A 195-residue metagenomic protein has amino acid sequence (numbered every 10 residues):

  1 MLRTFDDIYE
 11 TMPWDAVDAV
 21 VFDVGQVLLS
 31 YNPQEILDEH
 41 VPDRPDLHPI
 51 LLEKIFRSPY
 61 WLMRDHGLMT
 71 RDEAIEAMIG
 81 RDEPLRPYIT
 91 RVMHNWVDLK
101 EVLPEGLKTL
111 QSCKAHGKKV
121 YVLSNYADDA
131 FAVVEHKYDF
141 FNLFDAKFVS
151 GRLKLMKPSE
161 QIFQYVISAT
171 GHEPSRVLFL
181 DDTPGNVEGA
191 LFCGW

Functional and structural regions predicted by a protein language model:
L2-F56, F192: Active-site neighborhood of HAD-like aspartate-dependent phosphohydrolases
D15-A19, T90-Y121, E160: Short, acidic loop-to-helix structural element flanking the phosphoryl-transfer center in phosphate-processing enzymes
A19, M156-P184: Conserved Lys-Pro-Asp/Glu-containing loop-to-beta segment of HAD-superfamily phosphomonoesterases, centered on
D23-Q26, G67, V122, K147 (+1 more regions): Generic structural signal for small/hydrophobic residues in well-ordered secondary structure, especially within
L37, L107-Q111, V187: Short amphipathic alpha-helical segments and helix-helix/interface helices
W61-V92: A metal-dependent, Asp-based hydrolase signature
P104-R152: Substrate-recognition/cap helix-loop segment adjacent to the acidic, metal-dependent catalytic center of Asp-based
F131, V187-E188: Short alpha-helix immediately C-terminal to the canonical SAM-binding loop
